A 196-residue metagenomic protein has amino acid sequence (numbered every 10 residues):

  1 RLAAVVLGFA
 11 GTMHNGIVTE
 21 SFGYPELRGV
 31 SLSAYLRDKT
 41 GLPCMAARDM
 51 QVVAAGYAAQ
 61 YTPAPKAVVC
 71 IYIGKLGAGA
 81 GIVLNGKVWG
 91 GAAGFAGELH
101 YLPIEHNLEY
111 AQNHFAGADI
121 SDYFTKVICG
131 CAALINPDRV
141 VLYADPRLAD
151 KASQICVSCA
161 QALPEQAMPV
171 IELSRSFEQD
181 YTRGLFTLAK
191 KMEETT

Functional and structural regions predicted by a protein language model:
R1-Q60, A64-A67, K151-A162: Glycine-rich phosphate-binding loop and adjoining helix at the ATP-binding site of ATP-dependent phosphoryl-transfer
A3, F95-G97, A167-P169: Residue-level signal for beta-strand positions within conserved beta-sheet cores that form or flank
F9, I73-K75, A144-D145, I171: Short secondary-structure boundary segments
M13, G77, L148: Glycine-rich nucleotide phosphate-binding loop and flanking beta-alpha elements of Rossmann-like dinucleotide-binding
K39-A133: Glycine/GP-enriched mid-protein hinge/lid loop-to-helix segment characteristic of carbohydrate kinases
K39-G41, I104-T196: ATP-binding/phosphotransfer module of carbohydrate and carboxylate kinases, centering on a glycine-rich
